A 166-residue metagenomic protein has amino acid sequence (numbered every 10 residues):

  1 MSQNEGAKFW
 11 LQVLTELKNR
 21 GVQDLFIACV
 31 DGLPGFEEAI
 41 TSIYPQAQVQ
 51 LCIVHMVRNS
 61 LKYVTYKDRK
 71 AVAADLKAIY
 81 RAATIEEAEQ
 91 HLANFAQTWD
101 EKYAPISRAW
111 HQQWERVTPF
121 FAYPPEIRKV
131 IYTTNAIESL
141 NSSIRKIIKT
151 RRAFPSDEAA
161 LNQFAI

Functional and structural regions predicted by a protein language model:
M1-V30, P34, E38-Q46, A136: RNase H-like nuclease fold core
S2-G6, A28, V49-C52, V64-D68 (+2 more regions): A generic short alpha-helical patch detector that favors 3-5-residue windows in or near N-terminal regions
N4, W10, K18-N19, T41 (+6 more regions): A detector of single, family-specific signature residues that are central to catalytic or substrate-handling motifs
L14-N19, A73, P105-R108, E126: Generic detector of short, locally flexible boundary/turn motifs and exposed helical patches
G21, L25, G32, Y44 (+5 more regions): Short coil/turn residues that cap or connect secondary-structure elements
I27-P34, A39-D75: Conserved beta-strand -> loop -> alpha-helix junction used to position metal-binding or nucleic-acid-contacting
A78-I166: Acidic/histidine-rich catalytic cores and adjacent linkers of DNA breakage/strand-transfer/modification proteins
